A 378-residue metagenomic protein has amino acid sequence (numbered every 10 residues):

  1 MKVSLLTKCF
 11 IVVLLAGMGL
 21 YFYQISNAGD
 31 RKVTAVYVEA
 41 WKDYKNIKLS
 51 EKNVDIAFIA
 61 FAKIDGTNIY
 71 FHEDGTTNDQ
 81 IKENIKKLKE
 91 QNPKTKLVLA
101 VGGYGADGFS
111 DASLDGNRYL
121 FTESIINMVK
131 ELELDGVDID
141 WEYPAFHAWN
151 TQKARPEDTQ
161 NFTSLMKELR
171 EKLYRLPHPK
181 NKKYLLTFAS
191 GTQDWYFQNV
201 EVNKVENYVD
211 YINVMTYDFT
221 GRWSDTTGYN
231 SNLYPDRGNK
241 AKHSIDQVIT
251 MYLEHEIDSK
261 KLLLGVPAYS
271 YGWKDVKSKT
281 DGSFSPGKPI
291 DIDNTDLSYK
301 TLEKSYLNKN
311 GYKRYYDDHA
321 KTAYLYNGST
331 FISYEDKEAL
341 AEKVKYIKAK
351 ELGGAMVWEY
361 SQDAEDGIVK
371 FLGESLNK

Functional and structural regions predicted by a protein language model:
M1-I11: N-terminal Sec-pathway targeting helices
G19-G29: Sec-dependent signal peptide cleavage junction
G29-V129, F146, E157, T227 (+1 more regions): Glycan-recognition patch characteristic of GH18 chitinases/ENGases and related GlcNAc/peptidoglycan-binding proteins
A35, G66-Q80, P144-K300: Substrate-binding surface in catalytic domains of secreted glycosidases
A57, L99, I139, L169 (+4 more regions): Conserved, mostly hydrophobic/aromatic
K82-K86, T122-V129, T159-R170, I245-T250 (+2 more regions): Generic structural signal for well-ordered alpha-helices, preferentially at hydrophobic/aromatic core positions
V101, T220-W223, Y229, V266-Y346 (+1 more regions): Glycan-binding loop/region signatures in secreted carbohydrate-active enzymes
S361-K378: Aromatic-rich peripheral "rim/lid" segments of glycoside hydrolase catalytic domains that contact and position glycan
